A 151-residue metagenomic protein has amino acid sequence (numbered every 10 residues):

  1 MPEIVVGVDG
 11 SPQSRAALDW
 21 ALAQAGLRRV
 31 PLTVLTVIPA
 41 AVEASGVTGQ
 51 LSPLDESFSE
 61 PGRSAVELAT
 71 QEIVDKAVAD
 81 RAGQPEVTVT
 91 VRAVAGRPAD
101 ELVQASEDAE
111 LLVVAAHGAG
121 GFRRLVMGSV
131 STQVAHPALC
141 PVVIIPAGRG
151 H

Functional and structural regions predicted by a protein language model:
P2-E56, A105, G150: Small/aliphatic-rich secondary-structure junction motif
G10, R124, A147: Short, conserved catalytic or interaction motifs in soluble domains
Q13, L27, A79-L112, R149-H151: Structural beta-alpha unit
T33-L35, T90-V94, V143-I145: General small-molecule cofactor/ligand-binding pocket signal
T36, A116-H117, P146-A147: Short secondary-structure boundary segments
P53-E72: A short acidic, glycine-rich active-site loop that binds or catalyzes chemistry on phosphate/adenosine moieties
L111-H136, G150-H151: Glycine-rich, Arg-bearing micro-motifs that act as flexible, cationic patches
L139: A short alpha->beta transition loop at the rim of the catalytic pocket in nucleotide-sugar-dependent
